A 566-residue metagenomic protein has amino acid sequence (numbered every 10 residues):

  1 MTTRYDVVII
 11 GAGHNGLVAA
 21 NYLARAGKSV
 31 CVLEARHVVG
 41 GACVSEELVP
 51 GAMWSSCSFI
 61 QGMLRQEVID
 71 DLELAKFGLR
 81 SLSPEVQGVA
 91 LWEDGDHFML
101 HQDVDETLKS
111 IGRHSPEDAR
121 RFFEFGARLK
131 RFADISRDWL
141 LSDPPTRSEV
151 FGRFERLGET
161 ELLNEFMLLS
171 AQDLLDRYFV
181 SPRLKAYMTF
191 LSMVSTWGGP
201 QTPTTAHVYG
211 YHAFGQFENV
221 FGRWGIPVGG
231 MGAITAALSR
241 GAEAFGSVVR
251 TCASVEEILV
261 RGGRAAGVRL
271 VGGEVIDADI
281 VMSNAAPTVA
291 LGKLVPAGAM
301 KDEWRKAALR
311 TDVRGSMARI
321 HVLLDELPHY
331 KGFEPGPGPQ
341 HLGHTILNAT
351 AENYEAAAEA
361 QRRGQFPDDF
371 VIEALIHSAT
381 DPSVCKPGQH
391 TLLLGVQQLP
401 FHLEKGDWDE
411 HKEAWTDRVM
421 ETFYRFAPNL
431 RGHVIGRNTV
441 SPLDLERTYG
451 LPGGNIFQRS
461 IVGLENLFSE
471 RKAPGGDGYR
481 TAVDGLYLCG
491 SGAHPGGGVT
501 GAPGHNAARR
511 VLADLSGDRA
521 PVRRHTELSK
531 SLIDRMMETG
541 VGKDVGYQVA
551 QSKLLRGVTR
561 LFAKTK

Functional and structural regions predicted by a protein language model:
T3-R137, E465, N506: N-terminal glycine-rich phosphate/pyrophosphate-binding loop and immediately adjacent elements
E106-K109, R113, T288-K293, D325 (+5 more regions): Conserved FAD/dinucleotide-binding core of flavoprotein oxidoreductases
K130-F245, C252, L451-N466: Active-site/ligand-binding neighborhood in enzyme catalytic cores
S181, K185-Q201, F366-H377, N429-H494: A glycine-rich dinucleotide-binding beta-alpha-beta segment and adjacent secondary-structure elements that constitute
P227, E256-C385: Mid-domain catalytic core of redox enzymes that form a hydrophobic substrate pocket/lid adjacent to a catalytic redox
V260, D514-G546: Active-site-proximal substrate-binding core of FAD-dependent oxidoreductases
L327-P328, A360-D369, W408-R447: Flavin-binding catalytic cores
G501-P521: Internal hydrophobic alpha-helix adjacent to the cofactor/substrate pocket in enzyme cavities
